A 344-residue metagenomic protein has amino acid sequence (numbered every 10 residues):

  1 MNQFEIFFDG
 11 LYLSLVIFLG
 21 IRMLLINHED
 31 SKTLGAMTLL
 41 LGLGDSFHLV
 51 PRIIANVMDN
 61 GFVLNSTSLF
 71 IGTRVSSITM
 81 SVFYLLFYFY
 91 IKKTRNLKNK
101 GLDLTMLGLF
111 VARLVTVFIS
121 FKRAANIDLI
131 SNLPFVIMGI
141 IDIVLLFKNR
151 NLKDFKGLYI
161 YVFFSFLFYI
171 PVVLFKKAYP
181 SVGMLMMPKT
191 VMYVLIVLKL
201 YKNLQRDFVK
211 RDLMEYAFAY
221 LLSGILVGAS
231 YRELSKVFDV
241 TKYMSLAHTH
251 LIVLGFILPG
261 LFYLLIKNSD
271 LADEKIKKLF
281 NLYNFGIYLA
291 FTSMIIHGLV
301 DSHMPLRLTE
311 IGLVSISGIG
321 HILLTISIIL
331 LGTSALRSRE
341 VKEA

Functional and structural regions predicted by a protein language model:
M1-A344: Hydrophobic alpha-helical transmembrane segments of multi-pass integral membrane proteins
